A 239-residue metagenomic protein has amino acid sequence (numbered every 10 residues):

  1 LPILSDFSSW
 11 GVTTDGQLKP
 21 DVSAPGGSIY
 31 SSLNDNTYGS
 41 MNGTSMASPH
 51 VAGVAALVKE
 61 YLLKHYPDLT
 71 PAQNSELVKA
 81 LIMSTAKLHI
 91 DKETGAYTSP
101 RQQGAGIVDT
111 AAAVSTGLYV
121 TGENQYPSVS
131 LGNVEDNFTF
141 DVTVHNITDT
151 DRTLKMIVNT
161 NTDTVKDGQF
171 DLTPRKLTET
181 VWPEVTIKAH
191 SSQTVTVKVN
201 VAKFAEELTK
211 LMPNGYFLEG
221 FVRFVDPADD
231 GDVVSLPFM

Functional and structural regions predicted by a protein language model:
L1-P20, N34: Structured lumen-facing ectodomains of secretory-pathway proteins
I3-S8, T110-D149, E184, E206-T209 (+1 more regions): Beta-sheet-dominated interaction scaffolds and their linkers
S23-E93, A205-M212: Hydrolase catalytic cores
G43, G132-N137, K188-S192: Solvent-exposed, conformationally flexible loop/turn segments
T70-Q125, V144-V165, V225, P237: Catalytic cores of secreted or luminal carbohydrate-active enzymes
K79, T139, F217-F221: Short, conserved beta-strand segments of beta-strand-rich sandwich/propeller modules, principally
V120-S128, T148-T209: Surface-exposed binding patches on compact interaction domains or structured appendages
K203-M239: Terminal connector regions
